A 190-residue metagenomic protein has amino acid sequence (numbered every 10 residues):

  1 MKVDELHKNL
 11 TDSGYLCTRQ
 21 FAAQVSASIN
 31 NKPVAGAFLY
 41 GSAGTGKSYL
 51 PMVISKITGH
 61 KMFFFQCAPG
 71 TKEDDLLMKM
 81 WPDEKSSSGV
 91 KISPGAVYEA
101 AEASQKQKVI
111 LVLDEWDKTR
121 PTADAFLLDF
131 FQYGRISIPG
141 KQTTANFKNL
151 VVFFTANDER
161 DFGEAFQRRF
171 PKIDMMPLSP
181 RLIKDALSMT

Functional and structural regions predicted by a protein language model:
M1-T190: AAA+ P-loop NTPase catalytic core and its hallmark functional loops
